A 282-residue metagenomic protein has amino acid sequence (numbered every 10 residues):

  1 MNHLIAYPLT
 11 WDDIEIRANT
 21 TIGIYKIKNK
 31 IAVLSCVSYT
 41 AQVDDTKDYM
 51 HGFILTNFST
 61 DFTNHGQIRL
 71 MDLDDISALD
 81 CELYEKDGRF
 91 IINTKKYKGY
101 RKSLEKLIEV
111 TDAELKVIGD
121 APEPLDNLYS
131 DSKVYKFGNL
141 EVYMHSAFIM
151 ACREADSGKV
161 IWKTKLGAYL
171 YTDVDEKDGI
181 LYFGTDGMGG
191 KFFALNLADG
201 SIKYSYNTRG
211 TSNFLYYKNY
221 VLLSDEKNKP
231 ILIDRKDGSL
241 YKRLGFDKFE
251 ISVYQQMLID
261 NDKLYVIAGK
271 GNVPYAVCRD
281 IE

Functional and structural regions predicted by a protein language model:
M1-E282: Secretory-pathway ectodomains
